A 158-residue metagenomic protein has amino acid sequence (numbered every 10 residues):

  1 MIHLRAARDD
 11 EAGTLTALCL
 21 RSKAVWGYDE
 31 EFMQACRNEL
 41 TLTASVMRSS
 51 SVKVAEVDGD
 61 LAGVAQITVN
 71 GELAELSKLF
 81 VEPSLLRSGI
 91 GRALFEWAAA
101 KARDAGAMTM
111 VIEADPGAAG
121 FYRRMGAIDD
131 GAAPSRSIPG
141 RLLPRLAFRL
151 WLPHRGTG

Functional and structural regions predicted by a protein language model:
H3-A17: A short beta-loop-alpha structural element at the N-terminal edge of CoA-dependent acyl/N-acetyltransferase catalytic
R8, E82, E113-D115: Residue-level recognition of the GNAT/N-acetyltransferase active site
T16-L42: Conserved GNAT-fold acetyl-CoA-binding loop/helix
V54, D60-T68, E75-F80: Conserved beta-strand in the GNAT
V81, R87-A100: Conserved acetyl-CoA-binding loop-helix of GNAT-fold acetyltransferases
M108, I112-G117, M125, S135-G158: C-terminal "cap" of GNAT-fold acetyltransferases
